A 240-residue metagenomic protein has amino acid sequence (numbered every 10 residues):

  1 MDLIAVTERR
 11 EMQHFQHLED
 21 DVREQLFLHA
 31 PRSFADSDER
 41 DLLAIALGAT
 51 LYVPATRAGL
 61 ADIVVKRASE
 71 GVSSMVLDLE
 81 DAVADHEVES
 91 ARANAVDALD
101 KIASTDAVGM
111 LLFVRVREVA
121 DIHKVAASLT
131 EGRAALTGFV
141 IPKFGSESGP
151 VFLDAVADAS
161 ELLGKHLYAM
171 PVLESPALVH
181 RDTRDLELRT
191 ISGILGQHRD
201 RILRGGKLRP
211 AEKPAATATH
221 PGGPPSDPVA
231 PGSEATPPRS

Functional and structural regions predicted by a protein language model:
D2-A5: Long, charge-rich, low-complexity intrinsically disordered regions
T7-R23, F27-D36, D41-S240: Conserved alpha/beta-domain cores
